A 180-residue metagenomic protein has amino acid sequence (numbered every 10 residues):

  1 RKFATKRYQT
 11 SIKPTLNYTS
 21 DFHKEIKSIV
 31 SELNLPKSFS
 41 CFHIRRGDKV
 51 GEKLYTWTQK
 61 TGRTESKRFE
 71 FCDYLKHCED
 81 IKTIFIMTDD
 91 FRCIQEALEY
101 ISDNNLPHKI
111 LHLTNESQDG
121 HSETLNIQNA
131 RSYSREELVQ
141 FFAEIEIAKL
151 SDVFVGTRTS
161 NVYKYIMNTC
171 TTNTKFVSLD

Functional and structural regions predicted by a protein language model:
R1-I81: Secretory-pathway luminal glycosyltransferase catalytic domains
H43-R45, K49, I81-Y133: Catalytic donor nucleotide-activated moiety binding site of glycosyltransferases and closely related
E52-Y55, I94-Y100, Y165-N168: A short acidic (Asp/Glu
T56-K60, Y100-D103, T171-N173: Short secondary-structure boundary/capping segments
T61-T64, R131-R135: Short, flexible loop segments at the rims of nucleotide/cofactor-binding pockets, characterized by
D80-I84, S151-F154: Short active-site oxyanion
F141-D180: A donor-sugar binding/catalytic signature common to diverse glycosyltransferases and related nucleotide-sugar
